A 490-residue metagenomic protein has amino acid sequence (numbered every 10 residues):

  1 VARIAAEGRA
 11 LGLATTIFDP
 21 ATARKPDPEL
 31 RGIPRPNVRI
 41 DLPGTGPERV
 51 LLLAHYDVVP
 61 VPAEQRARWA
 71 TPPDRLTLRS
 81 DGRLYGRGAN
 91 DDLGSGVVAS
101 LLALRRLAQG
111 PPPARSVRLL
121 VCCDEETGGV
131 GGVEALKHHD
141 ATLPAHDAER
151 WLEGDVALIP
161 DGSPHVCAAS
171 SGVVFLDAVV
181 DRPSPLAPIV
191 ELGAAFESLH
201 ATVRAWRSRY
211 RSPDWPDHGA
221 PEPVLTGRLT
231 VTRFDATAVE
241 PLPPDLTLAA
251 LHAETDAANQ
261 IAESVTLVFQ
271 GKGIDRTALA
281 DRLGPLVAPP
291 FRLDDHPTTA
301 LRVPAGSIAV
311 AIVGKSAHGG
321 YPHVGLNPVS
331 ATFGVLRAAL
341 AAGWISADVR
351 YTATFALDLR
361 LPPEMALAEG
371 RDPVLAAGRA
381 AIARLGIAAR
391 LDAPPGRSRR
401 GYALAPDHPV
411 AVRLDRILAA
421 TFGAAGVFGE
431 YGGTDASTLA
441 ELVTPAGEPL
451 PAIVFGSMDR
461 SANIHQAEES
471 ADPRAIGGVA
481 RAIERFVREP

Functional and structural regions predicted by a protein language model:
V1-R87, D91, L107-P113, V180 (+1 more regions): Acidic/His- and Gly-rich active-site-bordering loop/insert found across diverse amide/peptide-bond hydrolases
L30, L78, I308, Y351-R360 (+2 more regions): Zn-dependent metallopeptidase/amidohydrolase metal-coordination segment
L52, R79-E134, L176-V203, L267-F269 (+4 more regions): Alpha-helical metal-binding/catalytic segments enriched in His/Glu/Asp
R83-V180, Y210-T232, V239-L242, I274-A280 (+5 more regions): Acidic/histidine-rich catalytic neighborhood of metal-dependent amide-processing enzymes
S163-H165, G219, T232-D235, E254-T255 (+2 more regions): Short glycine-rich, acidic/polar surface loops and turns
R182-P185, I312-H318, F455-H465: A glycine-centered beta->alpha junction motif in the catalytic cores of kinase/phosphotransferase enzymes
P185-H252, D256-A311, G319-T352, M365-A389: Acidic-enriched catalytic cores of C-N bond-cleaving enzymes acting on peptides and small amides
T230-D235, A347, T352, D358-P363 (+3 more regions): A short beta-alpha structural unit
